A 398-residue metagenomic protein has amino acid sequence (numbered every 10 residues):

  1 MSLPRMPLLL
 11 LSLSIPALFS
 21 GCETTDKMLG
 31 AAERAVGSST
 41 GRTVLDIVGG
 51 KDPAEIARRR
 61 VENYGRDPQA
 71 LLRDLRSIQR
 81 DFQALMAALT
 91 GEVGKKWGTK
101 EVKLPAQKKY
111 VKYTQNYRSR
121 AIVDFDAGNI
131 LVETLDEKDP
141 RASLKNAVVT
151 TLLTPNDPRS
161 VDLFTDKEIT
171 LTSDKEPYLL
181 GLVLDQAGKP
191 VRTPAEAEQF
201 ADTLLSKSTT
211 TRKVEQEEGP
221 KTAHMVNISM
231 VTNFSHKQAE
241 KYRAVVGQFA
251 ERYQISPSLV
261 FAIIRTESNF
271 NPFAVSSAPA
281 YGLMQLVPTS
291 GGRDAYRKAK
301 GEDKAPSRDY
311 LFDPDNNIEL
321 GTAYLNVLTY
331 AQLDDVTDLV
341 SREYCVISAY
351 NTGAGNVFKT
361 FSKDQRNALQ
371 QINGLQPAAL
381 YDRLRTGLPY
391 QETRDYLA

Functional and structural regions predicted by a protein language model:
M1-L9: Bacterial N-terminal signal peptides that target proteins for export
L3, G21-R265, Y330, V336 (+1 more regions): Cell-wall glycan-active module
L10-A17: Bacterial N-terminal signal peptides
F234-K237, R308-I318, E392: Active-site metal-coordination segments of metallo-dependent hydrolases
Q254-V275, L286-V287, G321-T322, V346-N351: Short, functionally critical alpha-helical segments immediately adjacent to catalytic or ligand/cofactor-binding
S268-S277, R293, T352-D364: Secretory-pathway/luminal and periplasmic proteins that interact with or process carbohydrate-rich
S277-K304, N316-V327, L375: Substrate-binding/active-site groove segments that recognize and process beta-1,4-linked N-acetyl-hexosamine
E319-N367: Catalytic and binding regions of secreted/periplasmic enzymes and modules that target cell-wall glycans
